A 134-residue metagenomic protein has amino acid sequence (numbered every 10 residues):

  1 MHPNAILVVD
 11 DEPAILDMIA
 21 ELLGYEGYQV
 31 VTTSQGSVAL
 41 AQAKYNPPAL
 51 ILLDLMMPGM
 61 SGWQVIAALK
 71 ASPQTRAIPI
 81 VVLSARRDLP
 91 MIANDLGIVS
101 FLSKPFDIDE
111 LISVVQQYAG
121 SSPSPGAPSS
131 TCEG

Functional and structural regions predicted by a protein language model:
D17-Y25: Charged docking surfaces used in two-component/phosphorelay signaling
G27-S34, Q42: Short hydrophobic/Thr-rich beta-strand motif most characteristic of the beta2 strand and flanking loop of CheY-like
S34-V38, S61-A67: Acidic catalytic/metal-coordinating carboxylates
D54: Active-site residues of response regulator receiver
M57: Receiver (REC) domain active-site loop signature in two-component systems and cognate sites in sensor histidine kinases
Q64, R86-S103, S113, Q117: Alpha4 helix (beta4-alpha4-beta5 surface) of REC/receiver domains from two-component response regulators
V81-L83: Hydrophobic/aromatic residues positioned on beta-strands within the core alpha/beta folds
D107: Receiver (REC) domain switch/active-site region of two-component response regulators
